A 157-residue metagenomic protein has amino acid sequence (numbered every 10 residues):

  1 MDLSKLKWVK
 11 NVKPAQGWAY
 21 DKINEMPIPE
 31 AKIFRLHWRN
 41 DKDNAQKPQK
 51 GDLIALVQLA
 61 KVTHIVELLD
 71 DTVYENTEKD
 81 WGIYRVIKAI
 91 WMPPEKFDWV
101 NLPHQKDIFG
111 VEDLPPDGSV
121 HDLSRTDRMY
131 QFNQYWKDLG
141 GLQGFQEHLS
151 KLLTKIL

Functional and structural regions predicted by a protein language model:
M1-K47, M92-K96, Q134-L157: Compositionally biased, charged N-terminal/linker segments
K13-A15, V57-K61: Short, flexible beta-strand-to-coil junctions
P14-A19, P48-K50, E67-Y74: Short amphipathic alpha-helical surface micro-motifs
D43-V57: Short coil-to-beta transition motif at edge beta-strands of beta-rich domains
K61, E67-D138: Aromatic- and Lys/Arg-enriched surface recognition patch
